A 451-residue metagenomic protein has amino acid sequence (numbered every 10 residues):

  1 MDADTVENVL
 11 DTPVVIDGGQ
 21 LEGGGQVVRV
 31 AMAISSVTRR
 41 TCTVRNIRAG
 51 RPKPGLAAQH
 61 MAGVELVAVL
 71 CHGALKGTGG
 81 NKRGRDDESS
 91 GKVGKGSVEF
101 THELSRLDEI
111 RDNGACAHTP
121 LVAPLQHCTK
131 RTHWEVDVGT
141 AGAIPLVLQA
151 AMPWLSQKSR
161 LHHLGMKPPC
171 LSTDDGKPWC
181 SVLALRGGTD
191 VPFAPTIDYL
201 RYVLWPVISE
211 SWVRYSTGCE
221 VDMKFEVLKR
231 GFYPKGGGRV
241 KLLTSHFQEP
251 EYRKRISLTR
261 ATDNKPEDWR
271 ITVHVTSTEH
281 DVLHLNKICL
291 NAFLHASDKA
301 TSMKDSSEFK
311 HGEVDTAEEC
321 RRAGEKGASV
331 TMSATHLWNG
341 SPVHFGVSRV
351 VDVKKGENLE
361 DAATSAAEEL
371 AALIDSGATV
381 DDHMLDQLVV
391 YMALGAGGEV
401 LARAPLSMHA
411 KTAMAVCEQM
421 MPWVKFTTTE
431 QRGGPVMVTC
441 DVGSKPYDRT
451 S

Functional and structural regions predicted by a protein language model:
M1-S451: Structural preference for solvent-exposed beta-strand-turn elements and adjacent flexible terminal/loop segments within
